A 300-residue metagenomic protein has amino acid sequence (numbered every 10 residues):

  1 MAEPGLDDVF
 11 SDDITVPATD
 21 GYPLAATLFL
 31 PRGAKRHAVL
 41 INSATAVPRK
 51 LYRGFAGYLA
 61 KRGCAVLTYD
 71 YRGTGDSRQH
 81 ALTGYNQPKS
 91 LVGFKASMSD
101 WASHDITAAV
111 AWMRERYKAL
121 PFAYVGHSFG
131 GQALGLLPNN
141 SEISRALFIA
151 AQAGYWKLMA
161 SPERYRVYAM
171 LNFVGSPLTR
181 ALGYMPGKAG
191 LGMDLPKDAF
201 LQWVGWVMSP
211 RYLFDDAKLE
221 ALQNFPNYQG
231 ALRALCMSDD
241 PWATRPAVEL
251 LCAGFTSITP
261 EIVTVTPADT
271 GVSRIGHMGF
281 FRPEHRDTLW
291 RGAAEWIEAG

Functional and structural regions predicted by a protein language model:
M1-P31: N-terminal cap/lid segment of alpha/beta-hydrolase-fold proteins
R36, I41-V47: Active-site glycine-rich loops that stabilize anionic/oxyanionic intermediates across multiple enzyme folds
R49-K89: Conserved alpha/beta-hydrolase
V92-R116: Alpha/beta-hydrolase active-site loop
V125-R211: Alpha/beta-hydrolase-fold enzymes
Y228, A234-C236: Short beta-strand/loop motif that positions the catalytic acidic residue of the alpha/beta-hydrolase fold
A243-G254: Short alpha-helix in the alpha/beta-hydrolase fold that links the catalytic acid
E261, V265-G300: Catalytic active-site module of serine/aspartate enzymes centered on a nucleophile-bearing elbow/loop
